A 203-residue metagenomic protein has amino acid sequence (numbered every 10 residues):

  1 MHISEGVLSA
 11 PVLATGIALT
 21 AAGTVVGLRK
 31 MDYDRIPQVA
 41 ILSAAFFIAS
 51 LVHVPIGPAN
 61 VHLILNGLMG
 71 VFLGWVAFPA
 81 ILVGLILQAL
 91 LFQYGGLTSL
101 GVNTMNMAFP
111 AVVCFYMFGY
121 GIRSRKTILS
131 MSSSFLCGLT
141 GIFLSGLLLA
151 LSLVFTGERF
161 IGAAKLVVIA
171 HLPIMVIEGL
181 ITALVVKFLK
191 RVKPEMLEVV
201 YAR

Functional and structural regions predicted by a protein language model:
M1-L68: Hydrophobic transmembrane alpha-helices
A10-A14, I36-I41, F78-L82, L100-M105 (+3 more regions): Hydrophobic alpha-helical transmembrane segments
A14-T20, A108-M117, V176-F188: Hydrophobic cores of alpha-helical transmembrane segments in multi-pass inner/ER membrane proteins, independent
M31-R35, G95, M117, G121-K126 (+3 more regions): Membrane-interfacial segments
S43-F47, A77-A89: Small-polar-interrupted transmembrane alpha-helices in polytopic inner-membrane proteins
L51-N60, V83-C114: Interfacial aromatic-anchored transmembrane helix boundaries in multi-pass membrane proteins
N103-L149: Short helix-perturbing small/polar motifs within transmembrane alpha-helices
S132-F143, T156, F160-R203: C-terminal transmembrane helix-loop-helix hairpin of multi-pass membrane proteins
